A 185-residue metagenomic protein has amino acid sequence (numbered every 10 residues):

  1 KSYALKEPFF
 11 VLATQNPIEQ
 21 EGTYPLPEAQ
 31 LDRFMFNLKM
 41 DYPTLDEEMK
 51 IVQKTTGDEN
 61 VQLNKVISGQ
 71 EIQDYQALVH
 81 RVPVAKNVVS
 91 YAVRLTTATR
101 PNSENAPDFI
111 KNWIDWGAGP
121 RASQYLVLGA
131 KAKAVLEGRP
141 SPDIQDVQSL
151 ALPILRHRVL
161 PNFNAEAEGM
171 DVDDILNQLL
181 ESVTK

Functional and structural regions predicted by a protein language model:
K1-V82, K131-K133: Canonical AAA+ ATPase core
F10-L12, A29-D32, F36, D46-K54 (+6 more regions): Solvent-exposed alpha-helical segments within well-ordered globular domains of core cellular machineries
Q62-S123: Conserved AAA+ ATPase small/helical "lid" subdomain
N102-K185: C-terminal engagement/docking regions of AAA+ P-loop ATPases
